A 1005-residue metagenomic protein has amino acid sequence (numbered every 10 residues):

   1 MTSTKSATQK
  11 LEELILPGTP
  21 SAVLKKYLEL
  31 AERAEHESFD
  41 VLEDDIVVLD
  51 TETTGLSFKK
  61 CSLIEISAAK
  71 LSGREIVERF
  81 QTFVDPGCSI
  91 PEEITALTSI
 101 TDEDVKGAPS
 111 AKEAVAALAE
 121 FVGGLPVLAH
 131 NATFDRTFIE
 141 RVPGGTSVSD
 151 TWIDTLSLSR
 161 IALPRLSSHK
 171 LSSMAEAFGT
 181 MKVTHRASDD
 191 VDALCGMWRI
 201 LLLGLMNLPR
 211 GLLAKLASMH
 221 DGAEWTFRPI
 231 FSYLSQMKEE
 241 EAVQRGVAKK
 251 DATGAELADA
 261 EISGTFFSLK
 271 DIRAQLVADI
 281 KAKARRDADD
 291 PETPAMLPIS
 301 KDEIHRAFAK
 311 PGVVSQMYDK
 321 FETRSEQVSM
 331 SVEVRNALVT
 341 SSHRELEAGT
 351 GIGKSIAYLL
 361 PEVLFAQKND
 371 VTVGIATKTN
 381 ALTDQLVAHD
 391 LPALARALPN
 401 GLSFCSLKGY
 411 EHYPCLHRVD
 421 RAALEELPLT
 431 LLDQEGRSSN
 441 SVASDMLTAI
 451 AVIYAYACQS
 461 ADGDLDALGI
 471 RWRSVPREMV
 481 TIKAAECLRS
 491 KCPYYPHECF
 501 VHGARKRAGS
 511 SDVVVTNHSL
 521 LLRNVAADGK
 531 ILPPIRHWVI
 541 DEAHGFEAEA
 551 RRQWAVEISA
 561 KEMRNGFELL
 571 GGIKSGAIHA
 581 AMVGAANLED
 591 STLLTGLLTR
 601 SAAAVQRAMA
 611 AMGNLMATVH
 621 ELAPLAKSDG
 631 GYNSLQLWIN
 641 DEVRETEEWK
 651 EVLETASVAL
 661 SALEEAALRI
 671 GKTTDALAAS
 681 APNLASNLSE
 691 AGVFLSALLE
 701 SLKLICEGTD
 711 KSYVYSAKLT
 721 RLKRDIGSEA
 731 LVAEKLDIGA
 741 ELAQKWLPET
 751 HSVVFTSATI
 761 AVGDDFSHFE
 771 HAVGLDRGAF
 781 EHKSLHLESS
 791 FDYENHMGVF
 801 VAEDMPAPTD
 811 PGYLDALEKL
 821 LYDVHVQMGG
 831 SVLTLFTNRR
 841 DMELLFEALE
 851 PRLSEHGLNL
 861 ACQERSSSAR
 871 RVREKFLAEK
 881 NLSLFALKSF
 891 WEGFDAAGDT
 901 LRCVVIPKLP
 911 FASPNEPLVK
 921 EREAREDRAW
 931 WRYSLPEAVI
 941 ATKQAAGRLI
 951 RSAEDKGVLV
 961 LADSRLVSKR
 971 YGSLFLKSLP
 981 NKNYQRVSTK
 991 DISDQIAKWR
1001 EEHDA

Functional and structural regions predicted by a protein language model:
T2-S38, R199-K301, S988: Acidic two-metal-ion nuclease catalytic site recognized across multiple nuclease folds, prominently DnaQ/RNase D-T
K5-T151, P164-H185: Conserved non-catalytic scaffold segment of RNase H-like nuclease domains
G123-P143, I161-M237, L959: Acidic, Mg2+-coordinating catalytic module of metal-dependent nucleases/exonucleases that use a two-metal-ion mechanism
V277-P291, H305-G312, A376-D512, S575 (+4 more regions): A substrate-engagement module of RecA-like helicase motors
P298-L346: Conserved pre-motif I regulatory segment
Y358, L364, A381-D384, H389-P392 (+3 more regions): Signature of the SF2 helicase/ATPase Hel1-core->accessory helical subdomain module
R473-D512, L522, A527-G529, L660-M805 (+4 more regions): A contiguous, basic/glycine-rich beta-loop/short-helix subdomain that forms a polymer-engagement track
S790-F791, M797, A802-G812, E864-S968: Conserved RecA-like P-loop NTPase helicase motor core
